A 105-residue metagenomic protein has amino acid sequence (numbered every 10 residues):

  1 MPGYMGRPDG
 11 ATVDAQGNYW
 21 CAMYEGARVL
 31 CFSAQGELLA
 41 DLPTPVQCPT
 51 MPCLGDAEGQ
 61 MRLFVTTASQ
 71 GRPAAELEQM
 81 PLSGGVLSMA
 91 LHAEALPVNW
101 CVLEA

Functional and structural regions predicted by a protein language model:
M1-N18, V46-R62, S83: Beta-rich, blade/repeat-based domains predominating in secreted/periplasmic proteins but also intracellular
M1-P2, E37-L42: A short beta-strand motif characteristic of beta-propeller blades
Q16, E25-G26, Q35, S83: Surface-exposed loop/turn positions within WD40 beta-propeller blades
Y19-Y24, R62-G71: Conserved beta-strand positions in repeat-built beta-propeller and related beta-rich domains
A27-V29, G71-R72, V86: Structural signal for beta-propeller blades
F32-E37, A90-A93: Short loop/turn segments that connect beta-strands within beta-propeller blades
T67-L82: Short, conserved, GDST-rich strand-edge loop motifs in beta-rich repeat architectures
P81-E94: Beta-propeller blade signature
